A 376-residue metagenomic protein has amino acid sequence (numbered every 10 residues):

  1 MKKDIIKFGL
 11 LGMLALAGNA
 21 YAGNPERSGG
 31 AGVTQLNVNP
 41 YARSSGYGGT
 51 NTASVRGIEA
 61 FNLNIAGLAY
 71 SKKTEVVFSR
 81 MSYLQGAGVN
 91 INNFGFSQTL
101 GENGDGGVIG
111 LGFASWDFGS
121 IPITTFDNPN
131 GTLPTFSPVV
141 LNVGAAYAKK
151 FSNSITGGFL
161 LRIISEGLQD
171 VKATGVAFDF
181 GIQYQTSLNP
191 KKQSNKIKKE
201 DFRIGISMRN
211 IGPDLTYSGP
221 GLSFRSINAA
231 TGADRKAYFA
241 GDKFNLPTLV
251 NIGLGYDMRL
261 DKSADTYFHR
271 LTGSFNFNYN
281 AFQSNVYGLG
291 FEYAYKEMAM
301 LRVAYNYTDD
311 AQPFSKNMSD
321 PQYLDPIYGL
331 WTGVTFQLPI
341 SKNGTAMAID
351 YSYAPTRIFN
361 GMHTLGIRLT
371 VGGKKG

Functional and structural regions predicted by a protein language model:
M1-G9: Bacterial N-terminal signal peptides that target proteins for export
G9-A17: Bacterial N-terminal signal peptides
Y21-G376: Subset of outer-membrane beta-barrel
